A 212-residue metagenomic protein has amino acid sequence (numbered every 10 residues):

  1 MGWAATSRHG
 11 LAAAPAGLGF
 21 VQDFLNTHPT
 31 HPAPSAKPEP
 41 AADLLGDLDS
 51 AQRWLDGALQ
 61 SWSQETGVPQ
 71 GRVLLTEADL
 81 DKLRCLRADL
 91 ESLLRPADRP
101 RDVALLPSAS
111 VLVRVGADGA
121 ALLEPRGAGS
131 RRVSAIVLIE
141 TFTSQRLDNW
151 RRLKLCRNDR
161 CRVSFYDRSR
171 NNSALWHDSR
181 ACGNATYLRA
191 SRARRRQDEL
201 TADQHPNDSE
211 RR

Functional and structural regions predicted by a protein language model:
M1-L155, D159-Y166, L200-R212: Short helix-coil boundary/hinge micro-motifs
S169: Residue-level marker of regulatory loop/turn positions in helix-turn-helix DNA-binding domains and in histidine
N172-G183: Cysteine-rich micro-motifs
A185-R195: Short metal-binding segments enriched for Cys and/or His
